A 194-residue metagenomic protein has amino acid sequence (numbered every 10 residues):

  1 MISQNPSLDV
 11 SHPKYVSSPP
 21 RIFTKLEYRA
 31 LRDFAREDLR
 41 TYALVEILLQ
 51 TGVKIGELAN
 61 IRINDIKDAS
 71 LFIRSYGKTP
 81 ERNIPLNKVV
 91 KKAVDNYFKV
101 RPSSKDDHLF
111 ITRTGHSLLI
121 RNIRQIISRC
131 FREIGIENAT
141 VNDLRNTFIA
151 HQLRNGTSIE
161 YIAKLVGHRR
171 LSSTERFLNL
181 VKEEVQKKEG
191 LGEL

Functional and structural regions predicted by a protein language model:
M1-L194: Conserved catalytic core of the tyrosine transesterase superfamily
